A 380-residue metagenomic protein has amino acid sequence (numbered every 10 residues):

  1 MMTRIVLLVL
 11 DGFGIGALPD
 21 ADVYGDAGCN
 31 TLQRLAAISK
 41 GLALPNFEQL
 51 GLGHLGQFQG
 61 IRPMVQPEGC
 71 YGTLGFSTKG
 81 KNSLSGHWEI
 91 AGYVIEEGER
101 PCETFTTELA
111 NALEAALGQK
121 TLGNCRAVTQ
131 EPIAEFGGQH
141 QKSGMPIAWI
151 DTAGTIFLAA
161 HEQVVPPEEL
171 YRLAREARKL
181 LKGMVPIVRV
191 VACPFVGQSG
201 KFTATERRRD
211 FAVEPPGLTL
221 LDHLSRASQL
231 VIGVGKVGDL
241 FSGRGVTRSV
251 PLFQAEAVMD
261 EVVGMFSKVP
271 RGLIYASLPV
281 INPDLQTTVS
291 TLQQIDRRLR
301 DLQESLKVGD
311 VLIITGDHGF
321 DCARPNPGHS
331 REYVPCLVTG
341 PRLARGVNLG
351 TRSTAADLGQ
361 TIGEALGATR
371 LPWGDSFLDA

Functional and structural regions predicted by a protein language model:
M1-A380: Feature captures the catalytic ectodomains and active-site-proximal regions of enzymes that hydrolyze or transfer
